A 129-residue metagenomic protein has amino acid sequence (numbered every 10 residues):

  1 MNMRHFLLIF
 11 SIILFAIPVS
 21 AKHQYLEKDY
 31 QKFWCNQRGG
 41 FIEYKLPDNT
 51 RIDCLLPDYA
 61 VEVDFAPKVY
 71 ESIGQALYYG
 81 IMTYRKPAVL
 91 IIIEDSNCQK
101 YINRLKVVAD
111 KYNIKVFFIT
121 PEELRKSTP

Functional and structural regions predicted by a protein language model:
M1-M3: N-terminal secretory signal peptides that target proteins for export/translocation
H5-A16: Sec-dependent N-terminal signal peptides
P18-P57: Acidic-basic catalytic patches of nuclease active cores, encompassing PD-(D/E)XK and other metal-cofactor nuclease
H23-D29, Q37-R38, K111-N113, F117-P129: Basic, alpha-helical nucleic-acid-binding regions used in initiation and control of genome expression
G40-I42, D64-P67: Short, flexible loop segments at the rims of nucleotide/cofactor-binding pockets, characterized by
C54-F65, Y79: Conserved catalytic cores of phosphodiester-cleaving nucleases, focusing on short active-site segments
F65-Y70, I81-L124: Nucleic-acid nuclease catalytic cores
Q75-A76: Catalytic core segments in nucleotide and nucleic-acid processing enzymes
